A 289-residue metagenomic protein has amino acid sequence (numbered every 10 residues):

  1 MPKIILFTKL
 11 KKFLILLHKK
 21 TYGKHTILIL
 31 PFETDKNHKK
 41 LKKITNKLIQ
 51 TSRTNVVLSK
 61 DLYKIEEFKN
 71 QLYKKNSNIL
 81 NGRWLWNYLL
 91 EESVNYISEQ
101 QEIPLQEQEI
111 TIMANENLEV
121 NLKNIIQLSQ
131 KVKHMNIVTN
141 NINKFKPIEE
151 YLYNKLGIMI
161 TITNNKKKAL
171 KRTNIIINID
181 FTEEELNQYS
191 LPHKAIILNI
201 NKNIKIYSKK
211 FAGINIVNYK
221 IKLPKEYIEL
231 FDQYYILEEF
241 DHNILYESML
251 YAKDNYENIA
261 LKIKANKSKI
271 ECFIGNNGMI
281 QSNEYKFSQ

Functional and structural regions predicted by a protein language model:
M1-G23: N-terminal basic/disordered segments at the start of proteins
F13-I15, D35-K43, E149-R172, F181-Q188: A short, well-structured beta->alpha microelement
N37-Q50, E91-V94, N121-I125: Well-ordered, non-membrane alpha-helical segments in soluble/globular domains
N46-Y88: Phosphate/diphosphate ligand-binding glycine-rich loop within oxidoreductases
L62-N70, N121, I142-E149, E184-L186 (+1 more regions): Short, charged/polar "capping" segments at the starts of alpha-helices and the immediately preceding loops
Q100-K167: Glycine-rich phosphate/diphosphate-binding loop of Rossmann-like nucleotide-binding domains
T161-P224: Rossmann-like adenosine-cofactor binding region
K202-Q289: Adenosine-phosphate binding glycine-rich loop
